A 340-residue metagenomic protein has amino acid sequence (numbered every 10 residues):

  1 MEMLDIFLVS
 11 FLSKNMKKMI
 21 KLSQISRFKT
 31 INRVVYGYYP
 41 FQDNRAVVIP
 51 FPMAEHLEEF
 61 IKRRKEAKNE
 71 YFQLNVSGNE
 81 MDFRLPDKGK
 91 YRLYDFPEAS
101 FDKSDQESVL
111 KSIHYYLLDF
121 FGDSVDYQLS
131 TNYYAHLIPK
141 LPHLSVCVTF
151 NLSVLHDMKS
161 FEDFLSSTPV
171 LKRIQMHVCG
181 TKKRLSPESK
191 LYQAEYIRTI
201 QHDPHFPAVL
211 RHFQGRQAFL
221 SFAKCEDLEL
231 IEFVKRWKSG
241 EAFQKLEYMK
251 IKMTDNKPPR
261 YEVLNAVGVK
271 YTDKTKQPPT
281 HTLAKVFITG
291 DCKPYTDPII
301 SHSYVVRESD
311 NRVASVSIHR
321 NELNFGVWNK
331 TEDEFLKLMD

Functional and structural regions predicted by a protein language model:
M1-D340: Non-core capping and flanking segments associated with repeat-based/extracellular domains
